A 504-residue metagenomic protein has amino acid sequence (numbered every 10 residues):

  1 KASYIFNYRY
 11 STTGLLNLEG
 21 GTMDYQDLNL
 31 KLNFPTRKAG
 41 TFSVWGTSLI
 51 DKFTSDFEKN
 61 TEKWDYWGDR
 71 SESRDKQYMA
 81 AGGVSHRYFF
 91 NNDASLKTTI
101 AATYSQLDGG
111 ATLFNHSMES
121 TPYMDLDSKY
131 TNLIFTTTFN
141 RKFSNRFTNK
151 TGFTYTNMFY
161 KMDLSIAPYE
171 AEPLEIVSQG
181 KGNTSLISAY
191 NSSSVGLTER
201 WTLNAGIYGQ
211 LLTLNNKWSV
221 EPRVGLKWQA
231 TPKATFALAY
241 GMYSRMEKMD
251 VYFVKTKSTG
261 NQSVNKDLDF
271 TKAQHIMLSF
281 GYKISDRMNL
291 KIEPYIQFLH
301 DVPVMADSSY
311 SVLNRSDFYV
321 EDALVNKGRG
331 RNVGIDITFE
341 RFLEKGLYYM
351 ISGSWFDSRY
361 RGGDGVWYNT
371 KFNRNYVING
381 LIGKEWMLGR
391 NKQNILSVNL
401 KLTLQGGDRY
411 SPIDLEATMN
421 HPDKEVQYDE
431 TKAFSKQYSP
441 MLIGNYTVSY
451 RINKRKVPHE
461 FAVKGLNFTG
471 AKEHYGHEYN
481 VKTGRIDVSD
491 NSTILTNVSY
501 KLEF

Functional and structural regions predicted by a protein language model:
K1-P35, S43-T47: Predominantly transmembrane beta-strands of Gram-negative outer membrane beta-barrel pores used for transport
F6-T12, V44-I50, T98-Y104, T151-N157 (+7 more regions): Transmembrane beta-barrel strands of outer-membrane/channel proteins
N33-D51, E72-N215, Q229, I284 (+2 more regions): Face-selective signature of the C-terminal outer-membrane beta-barrel domain
K59, Q106, L164-P168, T213 (+4 more regions): Surface-exposed extracellular loop regions of Gram-negative outer-membrane beta-barrel proteins, predominantly
N132-T136, V177-Y190, N265, D269 (+2 more regions): Outer membrane beta-barrel strand-and-loop segments of large Gram-negative receptors, especially TonB-dependent
S144-T148, T154, V177-L299, S352 (+2 more regions): Structural signature of Gram-negative outer-membrane beta-barrels, strongest in the C-terminal barrel of TonB-dependent
I296-F298, Y319, A323-G407: Gram-negative outer-membrane beta-barrel transporters
T403-E425, S439-N445, Y450-F504: C-terminal beta-signal and adjacent terminal beta-strands/loops of Gram-negative outer-membrane beta-barrel proteins
